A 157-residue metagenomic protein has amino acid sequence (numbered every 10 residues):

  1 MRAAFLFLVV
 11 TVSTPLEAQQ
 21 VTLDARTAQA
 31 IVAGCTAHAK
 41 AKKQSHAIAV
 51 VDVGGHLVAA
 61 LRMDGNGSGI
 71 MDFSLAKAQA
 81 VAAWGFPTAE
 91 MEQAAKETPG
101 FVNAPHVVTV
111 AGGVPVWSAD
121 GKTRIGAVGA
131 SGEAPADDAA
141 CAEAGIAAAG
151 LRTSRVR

Functional and structural regions predicted by a protein language model:
A4-L6, L16: Cleavable N-terminal signal peptides
L6-L8, V102: Compositionally biased, low-structure terminal segments
T11-P15: N-terminal signal peptide c-region/cleavage motif recognized by signal peptidases
L16-R157: Flexible, solvent-exposed loop/hinge segments and secondary-structure transition points
